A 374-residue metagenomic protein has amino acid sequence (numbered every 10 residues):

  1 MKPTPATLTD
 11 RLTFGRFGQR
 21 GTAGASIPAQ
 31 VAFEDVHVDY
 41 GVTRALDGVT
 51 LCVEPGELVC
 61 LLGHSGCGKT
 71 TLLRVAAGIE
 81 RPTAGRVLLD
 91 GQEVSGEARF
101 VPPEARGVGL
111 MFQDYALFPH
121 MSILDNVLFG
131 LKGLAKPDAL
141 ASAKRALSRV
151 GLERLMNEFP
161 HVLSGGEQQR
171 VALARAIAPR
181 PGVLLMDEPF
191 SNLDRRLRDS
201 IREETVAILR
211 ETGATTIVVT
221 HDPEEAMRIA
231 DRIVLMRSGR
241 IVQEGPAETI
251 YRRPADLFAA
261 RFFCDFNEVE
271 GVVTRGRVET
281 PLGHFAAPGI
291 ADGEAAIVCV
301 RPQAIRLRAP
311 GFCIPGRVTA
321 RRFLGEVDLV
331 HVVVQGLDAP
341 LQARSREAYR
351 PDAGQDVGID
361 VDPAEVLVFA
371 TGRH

Functional and structural regions predicted by a protein language model:
K2-R20, F266, R275-H374: Non-catalytic connector elements of ABC transporters
A32, C52, L88, G358-D360: ABC ATPase nucleotide-binding domain
L62-H64: The feature captures the beta-strand-to-loop junction immediately N-terminal to the Walker
A77: Helix-to-loop junction immediately C-terminal to a conserved catalytic motif
T83-R86, S238: Conserved coupling/switch loops of ABC nucleotide-binding domains, chiefly the family-specific signature
R86-R106: ABC ATPase NBD Q-loop/coupling interface
P103, G107-G109, L117-F258: ABC ATPase nucleotide-binding domains
